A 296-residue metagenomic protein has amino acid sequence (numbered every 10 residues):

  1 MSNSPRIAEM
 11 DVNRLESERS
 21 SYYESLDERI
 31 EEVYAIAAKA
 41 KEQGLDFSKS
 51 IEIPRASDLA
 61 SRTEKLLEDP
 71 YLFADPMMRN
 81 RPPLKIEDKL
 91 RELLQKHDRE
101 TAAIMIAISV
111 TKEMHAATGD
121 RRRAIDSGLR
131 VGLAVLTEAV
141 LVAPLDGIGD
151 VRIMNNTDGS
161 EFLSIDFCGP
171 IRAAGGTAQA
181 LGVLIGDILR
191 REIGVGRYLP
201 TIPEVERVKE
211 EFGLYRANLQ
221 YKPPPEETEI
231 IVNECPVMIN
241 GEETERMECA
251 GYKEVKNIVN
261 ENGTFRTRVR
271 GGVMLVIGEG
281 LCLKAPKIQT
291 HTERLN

Functional and structural regions predicted by a protein language model:
M1-N296: Extended, Lys/Arg-rich, non-catalytic nucleic-acid recognition/anchoring regions of very large nucleic-acid-interacting
